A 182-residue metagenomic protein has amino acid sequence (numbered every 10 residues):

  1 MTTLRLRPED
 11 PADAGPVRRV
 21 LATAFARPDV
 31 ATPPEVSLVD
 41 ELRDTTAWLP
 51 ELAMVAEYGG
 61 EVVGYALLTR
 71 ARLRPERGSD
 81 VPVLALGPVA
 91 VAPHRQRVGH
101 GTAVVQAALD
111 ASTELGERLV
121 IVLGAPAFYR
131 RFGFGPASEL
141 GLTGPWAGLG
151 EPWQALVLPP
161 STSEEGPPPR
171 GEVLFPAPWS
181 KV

Functional and structural regions predicted by a protein language model:
M1-A12, R19: Conserved N-terminal entry element of GNAT/NAT acetyltransferase domains
V17, L21, Y129: Hydrophobic pocket/interface hotspot
A22-L67, R72: Active-site rim helix/loop that mediates acceptor-substrate recognition in acyltransferases
E61, S79, A92-A103, L115 (+1 more regions): Conserved glycine-rich acetyl-CoA-binding loop
A71-L86, Q96: A conserved beta-turn-beta hairpin within the catalytic core of GNAT-like acetyltransferases that forms part
L86, V91, R97-D110, V122: Conserved acetyl-CoA-binding loop-helix of GNAT-fold acetyltransferases
E114-L149: Conserved active-site alpha-helix within GNAT-family acetyltransferase domains
T143-V182: C-terminal "cap" of GNAT-fold acetyltransferases
